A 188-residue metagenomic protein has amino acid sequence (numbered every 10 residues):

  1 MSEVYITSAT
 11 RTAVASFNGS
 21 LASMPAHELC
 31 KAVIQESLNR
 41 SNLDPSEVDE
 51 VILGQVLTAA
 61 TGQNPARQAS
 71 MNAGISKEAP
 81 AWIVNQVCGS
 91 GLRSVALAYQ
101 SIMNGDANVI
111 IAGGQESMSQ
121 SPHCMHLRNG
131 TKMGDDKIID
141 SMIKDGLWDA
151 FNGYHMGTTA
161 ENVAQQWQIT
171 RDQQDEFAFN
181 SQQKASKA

Functional and structural regions predicted by a protein language model:
M1-A79, S117-A188: Conserved "HGTGT" condensation-loop signature of ketosynthase/thiolase-family condensing enzymes that catalyze
I6, N108-A112: Short glycine-aspartate micro-motif
D49, A107-N108: Short acidic/polar active-site loop segments enriched in Thr and Asp
G54, N85, G113: Conserved residues at the C-terminal ends of beta-strands
G62, A81-S90: Active-site nucleophile and cofactor-binding loops and adjacent substrate-binding regions of central metabolic enzymes
M71-S76, A96-D106: Alpha-helix C-terminal capping segments
C88-A98: Conserved beta-loop-alpha segment that forms the PLP phosphate-binding cup at the N-terminus of a helix
Q100, N104, A112, Q120-L127: Alpha-helix capping at helix-to-loop junctions
